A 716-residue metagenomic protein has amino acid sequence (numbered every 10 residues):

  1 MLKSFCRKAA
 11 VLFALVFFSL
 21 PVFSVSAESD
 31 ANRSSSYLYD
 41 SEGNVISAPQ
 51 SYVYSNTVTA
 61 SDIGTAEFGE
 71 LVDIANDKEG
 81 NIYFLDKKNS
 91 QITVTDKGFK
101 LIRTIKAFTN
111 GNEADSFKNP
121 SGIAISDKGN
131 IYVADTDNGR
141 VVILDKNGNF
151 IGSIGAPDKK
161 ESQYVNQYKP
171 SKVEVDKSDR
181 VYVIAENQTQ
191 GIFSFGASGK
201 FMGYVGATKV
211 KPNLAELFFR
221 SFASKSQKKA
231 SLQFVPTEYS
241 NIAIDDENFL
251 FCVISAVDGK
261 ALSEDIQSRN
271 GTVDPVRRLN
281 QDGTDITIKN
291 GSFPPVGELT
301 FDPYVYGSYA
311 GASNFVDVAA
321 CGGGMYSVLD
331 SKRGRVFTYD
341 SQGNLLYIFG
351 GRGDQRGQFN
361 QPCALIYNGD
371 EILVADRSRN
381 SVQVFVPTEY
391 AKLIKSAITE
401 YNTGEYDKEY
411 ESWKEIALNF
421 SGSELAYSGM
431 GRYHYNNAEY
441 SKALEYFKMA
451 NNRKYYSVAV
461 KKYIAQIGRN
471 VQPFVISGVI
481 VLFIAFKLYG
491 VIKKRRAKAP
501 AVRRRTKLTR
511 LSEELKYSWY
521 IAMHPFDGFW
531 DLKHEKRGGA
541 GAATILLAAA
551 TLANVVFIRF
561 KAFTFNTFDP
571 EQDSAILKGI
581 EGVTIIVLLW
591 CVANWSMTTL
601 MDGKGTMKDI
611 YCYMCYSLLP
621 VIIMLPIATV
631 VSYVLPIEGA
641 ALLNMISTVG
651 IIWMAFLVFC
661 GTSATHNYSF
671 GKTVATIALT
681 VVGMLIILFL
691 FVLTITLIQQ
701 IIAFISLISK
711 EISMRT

Functional and structural regions predicted by a protein language model:
E28-E411, E415-Y433: Eukaryotic scaffold repeat domains enriched in small/polar residues
N402-T403, N436-N437, N470: Register position in tetratricopeptide repeats
A426, A459-V460: TPR alpha-solenoid repeat register
Y435-S457, F483: TPR/TPR-like (Sel1-like) alpha-helical repeat modules
V460-G478: Juxtamembrane/start-of-transmembrane alpha-helix segments at the extracytoplasmic/lumenal side of membrane anchors
I480-K494: Alpha-helical transmembrane segments
L508-K608: Selected alpha-helical membrane-embedding segments in polytopic membrane proteins
L577-E581, W590-V692, L697: Hydrophobic alpha-helical transmembrane segments and adjacent short intramembrane/lumenal linkers of inner/organellar
